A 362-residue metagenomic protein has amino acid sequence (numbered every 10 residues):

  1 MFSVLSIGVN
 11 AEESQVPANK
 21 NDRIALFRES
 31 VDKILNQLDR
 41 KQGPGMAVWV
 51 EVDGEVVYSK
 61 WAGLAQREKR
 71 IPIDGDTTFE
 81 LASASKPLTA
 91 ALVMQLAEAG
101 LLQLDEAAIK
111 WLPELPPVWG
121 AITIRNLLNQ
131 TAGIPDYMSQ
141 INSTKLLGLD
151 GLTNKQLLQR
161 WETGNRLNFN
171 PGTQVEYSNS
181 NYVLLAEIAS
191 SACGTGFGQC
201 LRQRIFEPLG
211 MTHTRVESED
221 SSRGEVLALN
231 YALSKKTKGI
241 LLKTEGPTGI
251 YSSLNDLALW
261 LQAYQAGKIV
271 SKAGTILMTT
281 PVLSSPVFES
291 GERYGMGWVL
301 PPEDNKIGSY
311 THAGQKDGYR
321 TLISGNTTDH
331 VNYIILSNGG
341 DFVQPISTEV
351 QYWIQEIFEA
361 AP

Functional and structural regions predicted by a protein language model:
M1-V4: Bacterial N-terminal signal peptides
K20-L81, Q103: Short, conserved catalytic-motif segment at the N-terminal edge
D39-A47, K69-N126, L167-S180, E245-T248 (+1 more regions): Short active-site loop at a secondary-structure junction that contains or immediately precedes the catalytic residue(s)
G63-R67, L241, G340-F342: A short acidic/small-residue loop/turn micro-motif
Q66, W119-D317: Short, surface-exposed loop or secondary-structure junction motifs that flank catalytic or metal-binding residues
E303-N305, G340-P362: Short, gly/Ser/Thr-rich active-site loops of penicillin-recognizing serine hydrolases
T321-G340: Short, well-ordered beta-strand elements
